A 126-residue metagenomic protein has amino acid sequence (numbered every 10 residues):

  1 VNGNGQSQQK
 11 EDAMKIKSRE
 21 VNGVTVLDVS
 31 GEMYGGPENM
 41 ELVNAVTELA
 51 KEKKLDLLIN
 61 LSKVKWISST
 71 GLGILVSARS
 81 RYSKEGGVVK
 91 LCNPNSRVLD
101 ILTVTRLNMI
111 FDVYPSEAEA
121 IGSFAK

Functional and structural regions predicted by a protein language model:
V1-D28: Short beta-strand/loop segment at the start of cytosolic alpha/beta domains
E11-A13, G23, K63-W66, E117: Short acidic/polar alpha-helix capping motifs at helix-coil junctions
T25, M33, A118: Residue-level detector of flexible, active-site-proximal loop/helix-junction positions within diverse enzyme catalytic
M33-F111: Amphipathic alpha-helical interaction surfaces in cytosolic regulatory modules
S96, A118-E119: Acidic phosphotransfer microenvironment of two-component signaling modules
D112-S116: Short acidic-hydrophobic, aromatic-tinged amphipathic segments that line or gate anion-handling sites
A120-A125: Short, charged, intrinsically disordered terminal tails
